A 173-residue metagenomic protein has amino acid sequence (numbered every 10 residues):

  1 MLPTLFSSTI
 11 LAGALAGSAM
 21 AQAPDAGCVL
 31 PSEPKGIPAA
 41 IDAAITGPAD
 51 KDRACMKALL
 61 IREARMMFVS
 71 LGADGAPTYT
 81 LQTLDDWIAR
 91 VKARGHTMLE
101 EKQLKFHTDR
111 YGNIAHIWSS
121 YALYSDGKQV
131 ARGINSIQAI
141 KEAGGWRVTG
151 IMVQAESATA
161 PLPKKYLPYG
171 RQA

Functional and structural regions predicted by a protein language model:
L2, A21-L59, Y166-Q172: Short, low-complexity N-terminal intrinsically disordered segments enriched in polar/charged residues
T4-G17: Bacterial N-terminal signal peptides
Q22, A26, L30, R65-M66 (+1 more regions): Surface-exposed, charged secondary-structure patches
I41-A49, L60-A64, F68, I88-V91 (+1 more regions): Sec/Tat-exported extracytoplasmic proteins
M56, A64, I117, A139: Hydrophobic pocket/interface hotspot
L60, S70-G72, S119-Y121, N135 (+1 more regions): A mature extracytoplasmic/lumenal domain signature
P77-Y79, G127-V130, A158-K165: A short, polar/proline- and glycine-enriched secondary-structure boundary/capping micro-motif
R132-A160: Short beta-strand edge/turn micro-motifs at domain boundaries
